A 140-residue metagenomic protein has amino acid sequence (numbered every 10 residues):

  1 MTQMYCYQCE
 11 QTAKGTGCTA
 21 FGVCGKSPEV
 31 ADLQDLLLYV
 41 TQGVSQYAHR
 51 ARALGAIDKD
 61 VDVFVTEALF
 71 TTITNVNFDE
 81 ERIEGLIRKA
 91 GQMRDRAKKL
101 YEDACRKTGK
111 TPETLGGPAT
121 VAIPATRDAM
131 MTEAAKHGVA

Functional and structural regions predicted by a protein language model:
M1-A140: Metallocofactor- and cofactor-centric catalytic cores in central/energy metabolism, strongly enriched
